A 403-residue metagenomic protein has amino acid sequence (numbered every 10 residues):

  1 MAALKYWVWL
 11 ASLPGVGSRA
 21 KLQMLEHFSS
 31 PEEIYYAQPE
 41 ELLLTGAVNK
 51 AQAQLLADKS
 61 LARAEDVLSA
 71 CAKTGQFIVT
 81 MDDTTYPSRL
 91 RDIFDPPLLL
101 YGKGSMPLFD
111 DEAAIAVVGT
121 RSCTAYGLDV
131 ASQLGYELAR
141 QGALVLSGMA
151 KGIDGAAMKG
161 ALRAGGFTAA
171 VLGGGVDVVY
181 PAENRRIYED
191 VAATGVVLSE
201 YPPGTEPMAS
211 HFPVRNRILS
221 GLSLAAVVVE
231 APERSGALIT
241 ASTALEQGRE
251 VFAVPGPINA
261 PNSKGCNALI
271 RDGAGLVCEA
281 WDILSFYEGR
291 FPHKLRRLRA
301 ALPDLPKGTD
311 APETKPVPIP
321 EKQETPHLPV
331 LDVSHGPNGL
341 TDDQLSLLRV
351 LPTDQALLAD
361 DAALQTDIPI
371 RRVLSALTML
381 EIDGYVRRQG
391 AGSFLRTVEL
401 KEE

Functional and structural regions predicted by a protein language model:
M1-L4, T80-E403: Glycine-biased, small-residue-rich flexible motifs in mid-sequence functional cores and linkers
M1-T84, Y385, G390-G392, V398 (+1 more regions): Short, small/acidic-rich helices and loops at N termini and domain boundaries of DNA replication/processing enzymes
